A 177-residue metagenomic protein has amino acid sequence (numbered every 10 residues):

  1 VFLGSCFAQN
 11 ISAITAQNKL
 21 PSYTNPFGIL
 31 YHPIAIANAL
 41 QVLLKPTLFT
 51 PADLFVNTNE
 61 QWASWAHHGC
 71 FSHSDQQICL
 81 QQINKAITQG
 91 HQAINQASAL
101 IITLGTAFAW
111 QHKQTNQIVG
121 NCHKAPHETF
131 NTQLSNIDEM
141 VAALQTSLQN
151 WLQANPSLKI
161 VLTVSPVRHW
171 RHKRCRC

Functional and structural regions predicted by a protein language model:
V1-F2, C6-C177: Extracellular glycan-modifying ectodomains
